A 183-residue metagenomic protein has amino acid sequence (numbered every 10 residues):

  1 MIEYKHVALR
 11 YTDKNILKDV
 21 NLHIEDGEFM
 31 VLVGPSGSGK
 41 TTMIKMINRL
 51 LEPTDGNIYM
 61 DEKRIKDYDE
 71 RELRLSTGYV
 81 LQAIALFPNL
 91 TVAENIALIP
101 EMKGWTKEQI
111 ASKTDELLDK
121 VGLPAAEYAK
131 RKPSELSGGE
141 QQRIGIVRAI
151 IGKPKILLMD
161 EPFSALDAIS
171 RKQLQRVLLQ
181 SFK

Functional and structural regions predicted by a protein language model:
V33-P35: The feature captures the beta-strand-to-loop junction immediately N-terminal to the Walker
N48: Helix-to-loop junction immediately C-terminal to a conserved catalytic motif
G56-R64, L73: Conserved ABC transporter NBD signature motif
A93-E101, A111, D115: Short helical segment in ABC ATPase nucleotide-binding domains corresponding to the A-loop/adjacent helical element
E108-E127, V177-Q180: Conserved ABC ATPase "signature" region
R131-L136, E140: Conserved ABC ATPase signature
G152: Conserved signature/switch motifs of ABC ATPase nucleotide-binding domains
L157-D160: Catalytic Walker B motif of ABC-type/P-loop ATPase nucleotide-binding domains
